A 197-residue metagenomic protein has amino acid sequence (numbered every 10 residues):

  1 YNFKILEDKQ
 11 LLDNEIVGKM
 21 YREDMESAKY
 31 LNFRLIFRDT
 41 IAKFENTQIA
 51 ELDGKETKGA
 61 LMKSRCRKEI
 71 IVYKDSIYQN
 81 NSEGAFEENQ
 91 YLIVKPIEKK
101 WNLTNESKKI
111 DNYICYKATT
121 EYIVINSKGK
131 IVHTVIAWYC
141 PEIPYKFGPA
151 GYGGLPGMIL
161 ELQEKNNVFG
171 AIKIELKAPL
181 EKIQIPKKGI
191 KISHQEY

Functional and structural regions predicted by a protein language model:
Y1-Y197: Extended soluble regions of mature proteins
